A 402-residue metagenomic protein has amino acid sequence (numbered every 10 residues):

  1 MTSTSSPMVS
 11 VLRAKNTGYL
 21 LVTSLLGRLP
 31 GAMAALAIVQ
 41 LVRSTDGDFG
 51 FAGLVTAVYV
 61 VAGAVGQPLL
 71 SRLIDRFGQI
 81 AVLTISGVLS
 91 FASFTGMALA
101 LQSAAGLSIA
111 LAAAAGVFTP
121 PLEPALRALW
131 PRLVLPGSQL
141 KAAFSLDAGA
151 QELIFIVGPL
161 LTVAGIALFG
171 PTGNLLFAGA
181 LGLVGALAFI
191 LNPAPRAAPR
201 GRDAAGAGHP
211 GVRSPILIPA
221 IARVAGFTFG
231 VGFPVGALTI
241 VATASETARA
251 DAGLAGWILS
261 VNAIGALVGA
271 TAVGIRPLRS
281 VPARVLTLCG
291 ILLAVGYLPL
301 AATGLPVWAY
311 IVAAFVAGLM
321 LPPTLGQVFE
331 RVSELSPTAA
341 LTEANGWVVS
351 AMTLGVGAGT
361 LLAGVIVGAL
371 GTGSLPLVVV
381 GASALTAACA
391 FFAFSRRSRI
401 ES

Functional and structural regions predicted by a protein language model:
S3-A64, G211-N262: Helix-loop boundary and gating motifs at the non-cytosolic
V65-Q79, I166, V268-P282, V367: Helix-to-loop junctions at the C-terminal end of transmembrane segments in multipass secondary transporters
V88-Q102, L292-L305: C-terminal ends and interior cores of transmembrane alpha-helices in multi-pass membrane transporters/permeases
L111-L153: Cytoplasmic helix-loop-helix junction between adjacent transmembrane helices in 12-TM secondary transporters
P120-V134, A242, P323-S336: Intracellular juxtamembrane helix-capping segments at the cytosolic ends of symmetry-related transmembrane helices
A167-A180, V365-A384: A membrane-interface helix-boundary motif in multi-pass transporters
A283-L325: C-terminal transmembrane helical hairpin of 12-TM major facilitator-type secondary transporters
L335, A339-T372: A late C-terminal transmembrane helix in Major Facilitator Superfamily
